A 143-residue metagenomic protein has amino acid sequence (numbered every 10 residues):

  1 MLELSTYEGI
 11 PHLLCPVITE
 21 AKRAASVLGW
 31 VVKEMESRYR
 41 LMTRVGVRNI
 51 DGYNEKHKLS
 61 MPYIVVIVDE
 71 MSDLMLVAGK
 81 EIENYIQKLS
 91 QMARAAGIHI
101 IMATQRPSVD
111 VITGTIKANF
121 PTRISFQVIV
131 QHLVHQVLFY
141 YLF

Functional and structural regions predicted by a protein language model:
M1-E20, V27-G29, T115: P-loop NTPase switch/communication element
C15-K22, L76-K80: Residues in soluble alpha-helical coiled-coils and helical-bundle/repeat scaffolds
S26-F143: P-loop NTPase motor-domain active sites and their immediate coupling elements
